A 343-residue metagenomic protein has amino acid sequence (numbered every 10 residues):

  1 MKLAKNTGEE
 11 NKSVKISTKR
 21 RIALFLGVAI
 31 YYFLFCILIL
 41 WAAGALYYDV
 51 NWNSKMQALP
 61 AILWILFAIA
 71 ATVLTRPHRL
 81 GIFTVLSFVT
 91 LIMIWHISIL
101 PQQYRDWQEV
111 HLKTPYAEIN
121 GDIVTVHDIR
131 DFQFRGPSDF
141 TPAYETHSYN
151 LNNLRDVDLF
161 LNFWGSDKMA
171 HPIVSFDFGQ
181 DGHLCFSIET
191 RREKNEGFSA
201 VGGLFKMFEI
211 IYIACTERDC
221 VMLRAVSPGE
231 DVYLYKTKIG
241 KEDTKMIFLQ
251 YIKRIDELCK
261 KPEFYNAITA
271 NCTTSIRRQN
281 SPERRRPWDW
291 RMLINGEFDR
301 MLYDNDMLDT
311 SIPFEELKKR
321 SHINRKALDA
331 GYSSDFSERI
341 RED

Functional and structural regions predicted by a protein language model:
K2-R20: Short, Lys/Arg-rich, polar N-terminal cytosolic tail immediately upstream of the first transmembrane signal-anchor
K19-A71, I252-D343: Activation targets extended, charge/polar-rich intrinsically disordered C-terminal tails
I69-R79: Juxtamembrane helix-break-helix junctions at the cytosolic face of small multi-pass alpha-helical membrane proteins
H78-P101: Internal/C-terminal transmembrane anchor helices
P101-E118: Alpha-helical transmembrane signal-anchor/signal-peptide segments
I119-I123, D177-D181, I239-T244: A short, structured loop/turn motif at beta-sheet edges
V124, R135-V232: Glycine-rich catalytic cores of cysteine/serine-nucleophile enzymes that process amide/ester linkages in cell-envelope
F205-P282, P287: Soluble catalytic domains of enzymes that build or remodel membrane lipids, polysaccharides, and related
